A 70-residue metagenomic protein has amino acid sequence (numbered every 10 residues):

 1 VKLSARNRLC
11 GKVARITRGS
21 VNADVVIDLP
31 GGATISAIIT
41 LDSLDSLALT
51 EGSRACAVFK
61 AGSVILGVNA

Functional and structural regions predicted by a protein language model:
V1-A70: Non-catalytic connector elements of ABC transporters
